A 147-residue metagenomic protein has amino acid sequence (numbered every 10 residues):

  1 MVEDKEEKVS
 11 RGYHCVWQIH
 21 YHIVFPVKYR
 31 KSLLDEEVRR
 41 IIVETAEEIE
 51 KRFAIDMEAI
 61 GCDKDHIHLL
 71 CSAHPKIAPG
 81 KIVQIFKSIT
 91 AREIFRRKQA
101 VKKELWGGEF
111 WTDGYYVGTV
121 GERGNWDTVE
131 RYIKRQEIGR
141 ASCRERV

Functional and structural regions predicted by a protein language model:
M1-R144: Basic nucleic-acid-binding interfaces
